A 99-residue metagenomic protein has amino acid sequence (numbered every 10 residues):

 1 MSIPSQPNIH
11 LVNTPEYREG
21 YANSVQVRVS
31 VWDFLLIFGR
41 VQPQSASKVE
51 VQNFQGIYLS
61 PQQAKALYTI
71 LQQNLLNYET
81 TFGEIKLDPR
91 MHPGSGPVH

Functional and structural regions predicted by a protein language model:
M1-Q62, T69-H99: N-terminal intrinsically disordered, cationic/polar leader segments that include organellar targeting peptides
